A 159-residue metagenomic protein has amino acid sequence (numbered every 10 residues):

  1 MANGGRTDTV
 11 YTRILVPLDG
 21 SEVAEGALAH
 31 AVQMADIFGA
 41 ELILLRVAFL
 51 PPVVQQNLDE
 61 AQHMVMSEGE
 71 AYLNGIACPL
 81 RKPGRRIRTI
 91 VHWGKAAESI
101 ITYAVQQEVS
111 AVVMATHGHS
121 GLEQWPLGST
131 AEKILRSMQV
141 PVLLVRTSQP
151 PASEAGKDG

Functional and structural regions predicted by a protein language model:
M1-T9, C78-V112, Q149-G159: Structural beta-alpha unit
N3-N57, R88, Q107, S148-P150: Small/aliphatic-rich secondary-structure junction motif
L15-V16, M34-A35, L42-L44, Y72 (+3 more regions): Short, structured motif recognition centered on aromatic/hydrophobic residues
D36, T102-V105, R136: Solvent-exposed polar/charged
V53, S67-Y72, G84, V91 (+1 more regions): Intrinsic, low-complexity N-terminal interaction/targeting segments
L58-M64: Short glycine-enriched, charge-decorated loop/helix-capping segments at active-site entrances that position
A115-R136, P151-A155: Glycine-rich, Arg-bearing micro-motifs that act as flexible, cationic patches
